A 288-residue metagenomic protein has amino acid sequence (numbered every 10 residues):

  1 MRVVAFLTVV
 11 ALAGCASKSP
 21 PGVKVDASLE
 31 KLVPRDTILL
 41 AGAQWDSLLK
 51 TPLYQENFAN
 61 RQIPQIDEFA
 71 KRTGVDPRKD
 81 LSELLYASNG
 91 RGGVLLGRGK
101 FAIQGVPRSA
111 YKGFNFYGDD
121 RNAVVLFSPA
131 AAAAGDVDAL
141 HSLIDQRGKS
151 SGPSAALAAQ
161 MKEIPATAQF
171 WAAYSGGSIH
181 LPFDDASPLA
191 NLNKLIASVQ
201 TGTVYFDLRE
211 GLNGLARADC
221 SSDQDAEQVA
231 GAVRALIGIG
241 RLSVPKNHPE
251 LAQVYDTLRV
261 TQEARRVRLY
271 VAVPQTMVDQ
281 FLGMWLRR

Functional and structural regions predicted by a protein language model:
M1-A13: Sec-dependent bacterial lipoprotein signal peptides
C15-G118, A156-N191, V229-Y255, A272-V273 (+1 more regions): Structural boundary/hinge residues at secondary-structure and domain interfaces
L29-V33, S142-K149, T261: Polar interaction faces of repeat-based domains
K31-R35, Y86-G90, D120-P129, F206-E210 (+1 more regions): Short, low-complexity cationic-aromatic patches
L39-A41, L95-G99, A132, Q200-V204 (+2 more regions): One face of beta-strands
K100-A102, D136-L140, S221-Q224, V273-M277: Helix N-cap motif at beta-to-alpha junctions
D120-H180: A conserved glycine-rich beta-strand in the N-terminal activation segment of trypsin-fold
N193-Q262: Intrinsically disordered, low-complexity segments enriched in Gly and acidic/Ser/Thr residues that form flexible
